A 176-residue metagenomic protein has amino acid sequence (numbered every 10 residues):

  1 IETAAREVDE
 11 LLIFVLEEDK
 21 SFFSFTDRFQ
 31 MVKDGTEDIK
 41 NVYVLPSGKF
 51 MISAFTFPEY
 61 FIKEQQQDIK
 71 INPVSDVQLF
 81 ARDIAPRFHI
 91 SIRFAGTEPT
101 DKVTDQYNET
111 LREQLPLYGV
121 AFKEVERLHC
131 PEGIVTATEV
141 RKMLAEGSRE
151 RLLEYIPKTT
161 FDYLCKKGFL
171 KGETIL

Functional and structural regions predicted by a protein language model:
I1-L176: Nucleotidyltransferase catalytic core that binds NTPs
